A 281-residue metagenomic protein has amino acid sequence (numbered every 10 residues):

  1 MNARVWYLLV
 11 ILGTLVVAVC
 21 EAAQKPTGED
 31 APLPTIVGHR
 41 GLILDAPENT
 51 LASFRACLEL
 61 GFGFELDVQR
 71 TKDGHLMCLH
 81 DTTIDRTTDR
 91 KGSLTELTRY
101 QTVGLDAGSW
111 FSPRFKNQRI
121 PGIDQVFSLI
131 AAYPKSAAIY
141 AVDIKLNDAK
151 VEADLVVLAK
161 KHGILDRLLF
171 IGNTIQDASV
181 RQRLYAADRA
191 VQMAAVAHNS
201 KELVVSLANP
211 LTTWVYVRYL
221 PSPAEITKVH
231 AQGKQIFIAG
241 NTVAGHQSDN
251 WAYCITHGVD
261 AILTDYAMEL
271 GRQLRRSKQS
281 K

Functional and structural regions predicted by a protein language model:
Y7-V17: Bacterial N-terminal signal peptides
A23-L44, F115-Q118: Long, acidic (Asp/Glu-rich), low-complexity accessory segments flanking structured domains
G28-D30, F127-K135, V156-G163, R181-D188 (+3 more regions): Acidic (Asp/Glu)-rich catalytic clusters
I36-G38, F64-L66, Y140-V142, L168-G172 (+4 more regions): Hydrophobic faces of well-ordered beta-strands that scaffold small-molecule active sites in alpha/beta enzyme cores
H39, C57, D67, T102 (+4 more regions): Conserved, mostly hydrophobic/aromatic
S53-R70, N209-V215: Catalytic domains of carbohydrate-active enzymes, especially glycoside hydrolases
H80-A190: Metal-dependent phosphodiesterase/phospholipase catalytic core, i.e., the His/Asp/Glu-rich active-site region
Q192-K281: C-terminal active-site rim and adjoining tail of enzyme catalytic domains
